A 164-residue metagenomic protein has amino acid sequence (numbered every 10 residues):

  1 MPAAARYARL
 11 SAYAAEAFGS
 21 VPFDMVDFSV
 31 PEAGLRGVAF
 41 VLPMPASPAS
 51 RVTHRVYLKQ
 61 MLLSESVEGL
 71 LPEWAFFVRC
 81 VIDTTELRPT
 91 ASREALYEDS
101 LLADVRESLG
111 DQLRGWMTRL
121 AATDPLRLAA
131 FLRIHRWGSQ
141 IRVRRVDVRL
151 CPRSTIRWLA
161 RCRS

Functional and structural regions predicted by a protein language model:
M1-S164: Conserved GHKL (Bergerat-fold) ATPase module
